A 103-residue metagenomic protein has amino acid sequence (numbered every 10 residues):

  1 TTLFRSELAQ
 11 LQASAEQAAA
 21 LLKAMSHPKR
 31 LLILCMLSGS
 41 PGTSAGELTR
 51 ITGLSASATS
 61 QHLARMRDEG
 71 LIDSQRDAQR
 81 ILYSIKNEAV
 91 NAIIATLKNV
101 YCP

Functional and structural regions predicted by a protein language model:
T1-L3: Short, small-residue-biased leader/transition segments that mark boundaries at the very start of proteins
Q12-S55, D77, I81-E88: N-terminal helix-turn-helix DNA-binding core of bacterial DNA-binding proteins
L37, T96-L97: Residue-level signal for well-ordered alpha-helical positions
R50, R67-D68: Alpha-helical residues within the helix-turn-helix
H62: Residues within the DNA-recognition helix of helix-turn-helix
